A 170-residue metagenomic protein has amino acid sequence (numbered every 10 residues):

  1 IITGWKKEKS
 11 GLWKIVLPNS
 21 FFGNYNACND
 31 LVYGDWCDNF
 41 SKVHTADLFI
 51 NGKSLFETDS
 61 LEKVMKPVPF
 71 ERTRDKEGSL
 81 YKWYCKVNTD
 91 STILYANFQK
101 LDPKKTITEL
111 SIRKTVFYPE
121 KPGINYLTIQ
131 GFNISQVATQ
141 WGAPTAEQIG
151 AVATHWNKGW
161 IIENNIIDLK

Functional and structural regions predicted by a protein language model:
I1-W156, W160-E163, D168-L169: Extracellular polysaccharide-degrading/modifying enzymes targeting complex plant/algal/animal polysaccharides
